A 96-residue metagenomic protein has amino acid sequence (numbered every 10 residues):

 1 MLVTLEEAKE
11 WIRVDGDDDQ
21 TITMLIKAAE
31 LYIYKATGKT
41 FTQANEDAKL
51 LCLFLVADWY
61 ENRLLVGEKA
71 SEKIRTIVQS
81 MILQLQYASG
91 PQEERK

Functional and structural regions predicted by a protein language model:
M1-K96: Divalent metal-cofactor coordination and adjacent catalytic microenvironments
